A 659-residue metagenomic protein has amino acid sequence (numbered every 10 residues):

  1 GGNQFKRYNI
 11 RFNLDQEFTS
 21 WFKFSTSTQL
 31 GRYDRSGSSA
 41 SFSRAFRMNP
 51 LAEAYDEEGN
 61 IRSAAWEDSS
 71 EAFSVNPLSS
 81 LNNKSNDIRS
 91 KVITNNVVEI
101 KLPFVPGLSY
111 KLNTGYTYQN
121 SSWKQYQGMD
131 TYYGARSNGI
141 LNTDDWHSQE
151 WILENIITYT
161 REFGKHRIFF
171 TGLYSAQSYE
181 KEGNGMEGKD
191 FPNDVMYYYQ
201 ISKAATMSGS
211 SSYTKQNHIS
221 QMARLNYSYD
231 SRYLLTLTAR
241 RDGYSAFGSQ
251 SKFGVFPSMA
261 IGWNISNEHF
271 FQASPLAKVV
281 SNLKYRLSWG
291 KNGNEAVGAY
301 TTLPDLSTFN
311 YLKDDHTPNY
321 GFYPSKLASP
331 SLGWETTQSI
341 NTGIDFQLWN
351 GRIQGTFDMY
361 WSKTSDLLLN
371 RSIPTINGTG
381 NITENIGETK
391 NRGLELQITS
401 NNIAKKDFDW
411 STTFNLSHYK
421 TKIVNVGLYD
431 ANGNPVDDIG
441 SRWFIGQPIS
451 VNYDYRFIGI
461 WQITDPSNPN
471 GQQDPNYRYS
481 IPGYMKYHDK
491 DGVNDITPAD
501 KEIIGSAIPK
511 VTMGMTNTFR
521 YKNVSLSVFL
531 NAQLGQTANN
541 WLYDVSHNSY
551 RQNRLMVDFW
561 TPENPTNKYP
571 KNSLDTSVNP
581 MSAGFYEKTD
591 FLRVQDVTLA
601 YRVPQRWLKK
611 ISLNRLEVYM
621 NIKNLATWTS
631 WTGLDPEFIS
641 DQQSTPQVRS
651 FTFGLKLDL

Functional and structural regions predicted by a protein language model:
G1, S41, S80-N86, V97-E99 (+4 more regions): Residues embedded in well-ordered regular secondary structure
R7, N13-R32, S36-R47, L51-E58 (+4 more regions): Extracellular/periplasmic, surface-exposed regions of secreted and cell-surface proteins
T131: Active-site His/acidic residue clusters
T301, E384, N401-A507: Conserved small-residue
S506-N539: Glycine-rich, aromatic-lined ligand/substrate-binding cores of catalytic and carbohydrate-binding domains
L526-L592: C-terminal beta-barrel architecture of Gram-negative outer-membrane proteins
